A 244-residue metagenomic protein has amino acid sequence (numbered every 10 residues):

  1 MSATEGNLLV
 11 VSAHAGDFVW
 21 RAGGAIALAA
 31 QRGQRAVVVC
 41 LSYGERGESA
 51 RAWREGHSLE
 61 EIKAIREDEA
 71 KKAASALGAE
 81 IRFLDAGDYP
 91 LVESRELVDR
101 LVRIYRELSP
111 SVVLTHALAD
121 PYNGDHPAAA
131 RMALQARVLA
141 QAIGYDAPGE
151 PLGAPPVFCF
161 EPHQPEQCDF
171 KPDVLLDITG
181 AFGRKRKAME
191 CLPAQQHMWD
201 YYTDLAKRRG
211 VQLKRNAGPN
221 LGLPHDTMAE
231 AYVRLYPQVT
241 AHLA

Functional and structural regions predicted by a protein language model:
M1-L108, N220, A241-H242: Active-site rim/loop-helix segments in enzyme catalytic domains that contact anionic ligands
M1-V11, L91-A244: Metal-dependent de-N-acetylase/amidase catalytic core
